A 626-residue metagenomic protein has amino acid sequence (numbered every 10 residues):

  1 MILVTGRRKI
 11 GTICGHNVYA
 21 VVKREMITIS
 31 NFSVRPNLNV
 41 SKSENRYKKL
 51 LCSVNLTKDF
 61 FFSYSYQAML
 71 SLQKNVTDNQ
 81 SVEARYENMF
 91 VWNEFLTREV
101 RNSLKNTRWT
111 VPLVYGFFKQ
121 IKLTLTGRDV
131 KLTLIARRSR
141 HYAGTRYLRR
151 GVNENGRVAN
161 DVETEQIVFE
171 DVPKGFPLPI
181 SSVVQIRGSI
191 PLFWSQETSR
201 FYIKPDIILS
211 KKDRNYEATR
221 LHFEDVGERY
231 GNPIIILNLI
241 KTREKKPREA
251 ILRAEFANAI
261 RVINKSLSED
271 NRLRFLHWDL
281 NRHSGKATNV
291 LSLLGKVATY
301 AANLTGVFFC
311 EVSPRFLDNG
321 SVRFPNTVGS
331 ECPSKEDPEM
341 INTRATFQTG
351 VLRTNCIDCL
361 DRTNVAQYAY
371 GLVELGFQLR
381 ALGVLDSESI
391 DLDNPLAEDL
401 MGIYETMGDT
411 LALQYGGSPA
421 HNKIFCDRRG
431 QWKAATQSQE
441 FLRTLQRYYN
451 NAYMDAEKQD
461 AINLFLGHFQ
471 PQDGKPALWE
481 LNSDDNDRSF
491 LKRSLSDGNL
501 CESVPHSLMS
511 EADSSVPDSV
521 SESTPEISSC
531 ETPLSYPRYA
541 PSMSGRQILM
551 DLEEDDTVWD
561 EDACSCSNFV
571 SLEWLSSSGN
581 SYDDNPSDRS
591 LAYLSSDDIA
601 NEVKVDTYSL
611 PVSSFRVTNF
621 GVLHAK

Functional and structural regions predicted by a protein language model:
M1-A345, E374-K626: Phosphoinositide system proteins, centered on phosphoinositide phosphatases and their trafficking scaffolds
G350-A369: A phosphate-binding catalytic loop at a beta-strand-loop-alpha-helix junction that coordinates phosphoryl groups
